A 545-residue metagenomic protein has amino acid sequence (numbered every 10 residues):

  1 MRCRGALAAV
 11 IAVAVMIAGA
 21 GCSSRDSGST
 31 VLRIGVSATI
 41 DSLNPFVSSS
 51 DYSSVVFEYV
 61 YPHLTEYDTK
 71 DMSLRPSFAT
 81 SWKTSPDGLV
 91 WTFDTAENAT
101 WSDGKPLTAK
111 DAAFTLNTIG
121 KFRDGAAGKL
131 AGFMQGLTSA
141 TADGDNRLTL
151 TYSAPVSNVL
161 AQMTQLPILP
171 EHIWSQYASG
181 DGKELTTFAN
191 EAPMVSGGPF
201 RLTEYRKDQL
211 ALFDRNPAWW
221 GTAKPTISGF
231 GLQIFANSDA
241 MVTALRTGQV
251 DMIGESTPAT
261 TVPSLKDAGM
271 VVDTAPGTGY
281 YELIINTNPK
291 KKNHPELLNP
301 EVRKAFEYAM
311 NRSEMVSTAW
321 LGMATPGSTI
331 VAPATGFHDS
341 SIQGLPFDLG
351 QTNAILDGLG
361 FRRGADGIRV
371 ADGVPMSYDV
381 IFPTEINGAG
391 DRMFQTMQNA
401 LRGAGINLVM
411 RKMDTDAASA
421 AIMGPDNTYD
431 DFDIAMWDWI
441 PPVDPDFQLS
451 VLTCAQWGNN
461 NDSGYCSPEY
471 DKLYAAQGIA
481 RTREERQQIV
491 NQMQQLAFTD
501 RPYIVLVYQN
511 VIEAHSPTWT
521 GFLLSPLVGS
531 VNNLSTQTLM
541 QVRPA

Functional and structural regions predicted by a protein language model:
V36-P86, N117, V195-S196: N-terminal lobe/hinge region of extracytoplasmic solute-binding protein
T80-G125, T149, E296-L297: Aromatic- and charge-enriched surface segment that lines or borders ligand/interaction sites
T108-N117, T149-T151, G198-P199, I227-G229 (+4 more regions): Alpha-helical secondary-structure segments
K129-A178: Surface-exposed binding/hinge segments that line and control ligand-binding clefts or catalytic entry sites
T164-A223, G229, L349, A354 (+1 more regions): Gly/Pro-rich hinge or "lid" segments in bacterial periplasmic/extracellular proteins
F188, P217-S264, T278, N407-V409 (+1 more regions): Ligand-site clamp/hinge motif
R206-L210, R215, Y281, A309-S340 (+3 more regions): Detector for C-terminal structural segments
K207, R362-D438, R483: Ligand/substrate-recognition segments at binding pockets and active sites
